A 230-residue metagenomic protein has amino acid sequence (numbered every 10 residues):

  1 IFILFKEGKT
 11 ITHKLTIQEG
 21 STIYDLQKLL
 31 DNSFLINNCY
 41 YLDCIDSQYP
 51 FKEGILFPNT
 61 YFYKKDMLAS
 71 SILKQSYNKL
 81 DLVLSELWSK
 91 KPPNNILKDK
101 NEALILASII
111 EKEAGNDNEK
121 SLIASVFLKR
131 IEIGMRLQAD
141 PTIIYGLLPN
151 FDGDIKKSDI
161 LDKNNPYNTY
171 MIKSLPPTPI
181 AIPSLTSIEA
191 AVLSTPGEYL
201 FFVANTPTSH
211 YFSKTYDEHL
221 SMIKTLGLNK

Functional and structural regions predicted by a protein language model:
I1-T16, G20-S33: Membrane-embedded segments
K28, N32-I36, D46-K230: Bacterial extracytoplasmic/cell-wall-associated proteins, especially those involved in peptidoglycan
Y41-L42: Extended, compositionally biased repeat/scaffold regions that form elongated interaction surfaces
